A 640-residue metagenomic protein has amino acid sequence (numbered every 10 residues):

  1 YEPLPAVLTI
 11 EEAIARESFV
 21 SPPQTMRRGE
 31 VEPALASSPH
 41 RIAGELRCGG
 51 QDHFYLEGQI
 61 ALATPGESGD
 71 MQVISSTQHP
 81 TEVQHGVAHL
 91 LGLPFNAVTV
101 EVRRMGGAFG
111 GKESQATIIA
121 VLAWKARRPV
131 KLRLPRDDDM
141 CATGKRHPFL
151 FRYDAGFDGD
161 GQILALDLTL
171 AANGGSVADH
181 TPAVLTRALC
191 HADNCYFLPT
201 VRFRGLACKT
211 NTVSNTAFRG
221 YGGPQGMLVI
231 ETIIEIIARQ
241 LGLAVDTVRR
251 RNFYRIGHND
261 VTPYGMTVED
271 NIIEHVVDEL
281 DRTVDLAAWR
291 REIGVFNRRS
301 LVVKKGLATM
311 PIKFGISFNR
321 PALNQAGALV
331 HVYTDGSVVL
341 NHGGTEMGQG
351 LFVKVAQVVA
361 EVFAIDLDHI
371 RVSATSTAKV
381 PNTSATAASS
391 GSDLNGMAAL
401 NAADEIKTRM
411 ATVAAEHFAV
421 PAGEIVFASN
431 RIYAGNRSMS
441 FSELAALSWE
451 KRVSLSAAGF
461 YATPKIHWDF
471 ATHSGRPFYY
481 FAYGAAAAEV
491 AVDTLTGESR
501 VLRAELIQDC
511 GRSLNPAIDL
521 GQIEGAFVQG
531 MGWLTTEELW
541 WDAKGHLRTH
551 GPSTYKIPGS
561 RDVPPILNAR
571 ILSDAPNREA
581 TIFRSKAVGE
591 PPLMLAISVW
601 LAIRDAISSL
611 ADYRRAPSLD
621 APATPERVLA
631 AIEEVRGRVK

Functional and structural regions predicted by a protein language model:
Y1-I507, I566, S598-A611, V628-K640: Structural alpha/beta core scaffold segments of enzyme domains
P135-D137, D368-P381, D542-D562, L619-A621: Substrate-binding beta-hairpin/strand module that engages nucleic acids
Y221, T386, S390, R578-P591: Amphipathic, heptad-repeat alpha-helical segments used for oligomerization and assembly
D368-A374, P558-S585: Generic long, charged, amphipathic alpha-helical segments
G511-N515: Cytochrome P450 core scaffold surrounding the K-helix E-X-X-R motif and the conserved "meander" helix-loop region
T581-W600, R604-A611, A616-P617: C-terminal structured "cap/appendage" subdomains that terminate the fold
